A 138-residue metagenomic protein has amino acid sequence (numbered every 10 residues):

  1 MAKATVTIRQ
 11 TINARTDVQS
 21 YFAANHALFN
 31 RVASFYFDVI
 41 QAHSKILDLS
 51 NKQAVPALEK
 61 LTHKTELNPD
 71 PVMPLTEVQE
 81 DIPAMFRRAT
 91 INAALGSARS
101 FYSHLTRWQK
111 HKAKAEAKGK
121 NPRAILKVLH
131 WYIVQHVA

Functional and structural regions predicted by a protein language model:
M1-A138: Nucleic-acid substrate recognition interfaces
